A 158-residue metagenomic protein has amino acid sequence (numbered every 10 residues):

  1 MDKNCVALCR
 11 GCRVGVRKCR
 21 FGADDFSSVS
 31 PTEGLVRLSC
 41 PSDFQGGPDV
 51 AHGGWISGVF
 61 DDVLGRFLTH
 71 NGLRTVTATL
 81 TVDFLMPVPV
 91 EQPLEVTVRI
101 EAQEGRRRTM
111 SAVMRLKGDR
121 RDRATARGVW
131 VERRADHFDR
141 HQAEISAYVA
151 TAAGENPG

Functional and structural regions predicted by a protein language model:
M1-D2, V88-V90, E101-G158: HotDog/MaoC-like acyl-thioester-processing domains
M1-S42, A143-G158: Non-catalytic linker/capping segments at the edges of enzyme domains
P31-L35, W55, T79, P93-E95 (+2 more regions): Intrinsic-disorder/low-complexity, polar/charged segments enriched in Ser/Thr/Lys/Arg/Asp/Glu/Gln
R37-S39, T81-D83, T97-R99, V113-R115 (+1 more regions): Residue-level recognition of well-ordered beta-strand positions that form the cores of beta-sheet-rich folds across
W55-V59, V63: Short amphipathic alpha-helical face segments that pack within enzyme cores and frequently flank/anchor catalytic
D62-E101: Hydrophobic beta-strand-centered segment that forms part of the acyl-chain substrate-binding groove
